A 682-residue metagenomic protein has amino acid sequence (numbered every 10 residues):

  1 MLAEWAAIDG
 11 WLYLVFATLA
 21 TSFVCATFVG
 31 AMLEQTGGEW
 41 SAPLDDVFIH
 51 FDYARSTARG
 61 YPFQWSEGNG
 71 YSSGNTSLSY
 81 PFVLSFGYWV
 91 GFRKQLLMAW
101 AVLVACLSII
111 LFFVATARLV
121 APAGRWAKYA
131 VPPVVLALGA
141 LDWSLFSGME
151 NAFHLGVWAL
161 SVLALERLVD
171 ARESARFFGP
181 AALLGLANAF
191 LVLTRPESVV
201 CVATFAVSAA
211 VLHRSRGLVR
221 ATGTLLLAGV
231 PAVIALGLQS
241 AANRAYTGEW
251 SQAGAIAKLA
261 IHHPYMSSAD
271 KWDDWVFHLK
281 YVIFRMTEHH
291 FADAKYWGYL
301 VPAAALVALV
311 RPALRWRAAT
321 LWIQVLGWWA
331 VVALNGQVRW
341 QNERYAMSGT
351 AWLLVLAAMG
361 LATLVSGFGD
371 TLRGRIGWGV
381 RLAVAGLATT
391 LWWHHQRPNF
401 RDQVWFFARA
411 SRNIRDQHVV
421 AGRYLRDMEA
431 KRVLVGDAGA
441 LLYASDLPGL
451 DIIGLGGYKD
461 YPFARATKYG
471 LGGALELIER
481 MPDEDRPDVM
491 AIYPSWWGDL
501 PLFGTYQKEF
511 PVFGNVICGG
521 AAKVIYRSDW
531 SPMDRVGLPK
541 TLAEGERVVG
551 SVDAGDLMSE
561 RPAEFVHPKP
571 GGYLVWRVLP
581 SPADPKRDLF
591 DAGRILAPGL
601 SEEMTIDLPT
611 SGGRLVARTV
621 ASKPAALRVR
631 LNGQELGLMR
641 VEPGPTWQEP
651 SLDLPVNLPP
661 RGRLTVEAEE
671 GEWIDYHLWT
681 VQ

Functional and structural regions predicted by a protein language model:
M1-P598: Membrane-proximal envelope and lipid/glycan-remodeling enzymes
L589-P609, P650: Short beta-strands within extracellular/lumenal beta-sheet-rich domains
L608-K623: A short beta-strand element within beta-rich, extracytoplasmic domains of secreted/secretory-pathway proteins
A625-Q634: Short, surface-exposed beta-strand/strand-loop-strand elements in extracellular ectodomains
L636-L658: Extracellular carbohydrate recognition and processing domains and analogous Trp-centered ligand-binding platforms
P660-L664: Exposed beta-strand face motif in extracellular beta-rich ectodomains
T665-E672: Short beta-strand-plus-loop segments that form exposed binding edges in beta-rich domains
E672-Q682: Extracellular polysaccharide-targeting segments
